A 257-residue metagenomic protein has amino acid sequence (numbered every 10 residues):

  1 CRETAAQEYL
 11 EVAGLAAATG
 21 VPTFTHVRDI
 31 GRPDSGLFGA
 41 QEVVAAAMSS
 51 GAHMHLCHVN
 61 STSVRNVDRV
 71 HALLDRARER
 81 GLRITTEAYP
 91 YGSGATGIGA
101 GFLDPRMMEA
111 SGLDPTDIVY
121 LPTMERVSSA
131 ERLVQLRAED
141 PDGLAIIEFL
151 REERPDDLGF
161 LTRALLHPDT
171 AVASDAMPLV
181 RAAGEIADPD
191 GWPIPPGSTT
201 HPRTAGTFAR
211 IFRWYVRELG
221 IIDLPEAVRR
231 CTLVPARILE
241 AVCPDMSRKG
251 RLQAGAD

Functional and structural regions predicted by a protein language model:
C1, A6, A13, V44-A45 (+1 more regions): Active-site neighborhoods of metal-dependent hydrolases
C1-G51: Hydrophobic, small-residue-rich alpha-helical packing segments that form membrane-like cores
P22, G51, G81-R83, H167-A171 (+2 more regions): Active-site lining segments that contact anionic ligands and/or coordinate catalytic metals
H26, E87, D175, A227 (+2 more regions): Divalent metal-coordination and catalytic microenvironments
D29, N60-T62, V234-P235: Acidic, glycine-rich active-site loops and adjacent beta-strand->loop/helix elements that engage anionic groups
L150-P155, L161, E218-R229, A236-D257: Acidic, glycine-enriched loop/beta-strand segments at the rims of small-molecule binding/catalytic pockets
F208, C231-T232: N-terminal alpha-helical segment
